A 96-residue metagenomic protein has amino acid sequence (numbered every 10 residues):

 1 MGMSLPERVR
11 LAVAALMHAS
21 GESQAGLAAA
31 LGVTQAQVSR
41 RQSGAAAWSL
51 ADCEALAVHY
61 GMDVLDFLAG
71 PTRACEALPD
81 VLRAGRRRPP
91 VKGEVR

Functional and structural regions predicted by a protein language model:
M1-G21: A short, Lys/Arg-rich alpha-helix, primarily the initiator
V13, Q24, C53: Generic structural marker for isolated residues within well-ordered, non-membrane alpha-helices of soluble domains
M17, A28, A57: The alpha-helix within a helix-turn-helix
G21-S43: Short alpha-helical DNA-recognition segment
Q37, A47, D66: Residues in the helix-turn-helix
A45-L50, A77-L78: Short, solvent-exposed alpha-helical "recognition" segments
A51-D66: DNA major-groove recognition helix of helix-turn-helix/homeodomain DNA-binding modules
L68-R96: Short, charged recognition helix plus adjacent turn of helix-turn-helix-like nucleic-acid-binding domains
